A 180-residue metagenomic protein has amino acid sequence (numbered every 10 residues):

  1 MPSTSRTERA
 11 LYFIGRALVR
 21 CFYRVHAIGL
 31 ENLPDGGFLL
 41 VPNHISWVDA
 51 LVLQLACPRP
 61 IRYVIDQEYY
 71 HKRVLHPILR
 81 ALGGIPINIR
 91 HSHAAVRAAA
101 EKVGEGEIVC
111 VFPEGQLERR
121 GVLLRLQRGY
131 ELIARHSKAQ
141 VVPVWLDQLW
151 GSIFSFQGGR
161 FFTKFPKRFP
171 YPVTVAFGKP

Functional and structural regions predicted by a protein language model:
R6-H44: Helix-to-loop junction immediately C-terminal to a conserved catalytic motif
I14-G15, A81-P86, P113-L117: Short, basic, glycine/proline-bearing loop/turn elements
R20-A27, R90, F156-R160: Short gly/ser/thr-rich secondary-structure transition/capping motifs
N32-H91: Catalytic core of membrane glycerolipid acyltransferases/transacylases, capturing the structured, soluble-facing
G37-L39, G106-F112, V142: Residue-level preference for the first positions of well-ordered beta-strands
L75, V122-P180: A cross-family acyltransferase "interaction/gating" segment
G84-R90, A94-I108: Helix-adjacent hinge/juxtasegments
K102-E131, S137: Catalytic-site beta-strand/loop segments enriched in glycine and acidic/polar residues
